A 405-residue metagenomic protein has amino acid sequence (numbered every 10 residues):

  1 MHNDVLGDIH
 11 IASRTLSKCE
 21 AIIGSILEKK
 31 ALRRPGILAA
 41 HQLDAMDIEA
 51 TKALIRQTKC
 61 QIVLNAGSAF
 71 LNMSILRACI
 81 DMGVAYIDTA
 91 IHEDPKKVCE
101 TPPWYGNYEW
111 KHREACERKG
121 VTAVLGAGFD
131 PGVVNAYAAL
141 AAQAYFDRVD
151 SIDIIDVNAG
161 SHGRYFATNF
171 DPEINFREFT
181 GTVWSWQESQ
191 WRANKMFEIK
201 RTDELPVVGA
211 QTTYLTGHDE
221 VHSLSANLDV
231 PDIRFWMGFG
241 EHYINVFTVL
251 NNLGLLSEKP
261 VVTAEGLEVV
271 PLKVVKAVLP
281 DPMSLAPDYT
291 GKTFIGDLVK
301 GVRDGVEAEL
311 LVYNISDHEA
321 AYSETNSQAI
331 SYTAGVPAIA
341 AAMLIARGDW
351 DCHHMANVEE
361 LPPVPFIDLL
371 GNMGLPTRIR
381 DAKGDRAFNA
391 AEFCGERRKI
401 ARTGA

Functional and structural regions predicted by a protein language model:
D8-H10: Short beta-strand element of Class I
T15-K18: Helix N-cap at the beta1-alpha1 junction of Rossmann-like dinucleotide-binding domains, i.e., the first residues
K30-D47: Rossmann-fold cofactor-recognition segment
Q42-C60, G67, L71: Conserved Rossmann-fold cofactor-binding substructure of NAD(P)-dependent oxidoreductases
I55, Q61-A66, C79, Y86-D88: N-terminal Rossmann-like NAD(P) cofactor-binding module of classical short-chain dehydrogenase/reductase
T89-V121: Rossmann-fold NAD(P)-binding glycine/threonine-rich loop
E109-V157: Adenosine-phosphate binding glycine-rich loop
Q143-A405: C-terminal catalytic/substrate-binding lobe primarily of soluble NAD(P)-dependent oxidoreductases
